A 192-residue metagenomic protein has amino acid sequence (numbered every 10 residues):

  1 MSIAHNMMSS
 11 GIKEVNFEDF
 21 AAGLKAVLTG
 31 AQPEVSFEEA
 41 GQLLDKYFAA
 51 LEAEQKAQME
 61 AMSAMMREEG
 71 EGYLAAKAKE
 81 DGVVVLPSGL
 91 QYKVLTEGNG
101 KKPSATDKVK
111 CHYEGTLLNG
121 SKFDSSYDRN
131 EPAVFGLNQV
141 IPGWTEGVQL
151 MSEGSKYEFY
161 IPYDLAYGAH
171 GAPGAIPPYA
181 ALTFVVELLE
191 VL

Functional and structural regions predicted by a protein language model:
M1-L192: Cross-family detector of peptidyl-prolyl cis-trans isomerase
